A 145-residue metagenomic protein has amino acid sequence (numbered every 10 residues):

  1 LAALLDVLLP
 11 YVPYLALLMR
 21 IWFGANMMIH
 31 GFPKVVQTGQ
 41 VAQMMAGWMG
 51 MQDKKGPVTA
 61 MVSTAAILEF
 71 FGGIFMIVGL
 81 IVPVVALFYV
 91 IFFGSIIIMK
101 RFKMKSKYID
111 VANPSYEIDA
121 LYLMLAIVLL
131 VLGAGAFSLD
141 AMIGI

Functional and structural regions predicted by a protein language model:
L1-Q43, K55-I67, F71, V78-I145: Extended, low-polarity transmembrane helix blocks
M49-D53: Short, conserved catalytic-motif segment at the N-terminal edge
